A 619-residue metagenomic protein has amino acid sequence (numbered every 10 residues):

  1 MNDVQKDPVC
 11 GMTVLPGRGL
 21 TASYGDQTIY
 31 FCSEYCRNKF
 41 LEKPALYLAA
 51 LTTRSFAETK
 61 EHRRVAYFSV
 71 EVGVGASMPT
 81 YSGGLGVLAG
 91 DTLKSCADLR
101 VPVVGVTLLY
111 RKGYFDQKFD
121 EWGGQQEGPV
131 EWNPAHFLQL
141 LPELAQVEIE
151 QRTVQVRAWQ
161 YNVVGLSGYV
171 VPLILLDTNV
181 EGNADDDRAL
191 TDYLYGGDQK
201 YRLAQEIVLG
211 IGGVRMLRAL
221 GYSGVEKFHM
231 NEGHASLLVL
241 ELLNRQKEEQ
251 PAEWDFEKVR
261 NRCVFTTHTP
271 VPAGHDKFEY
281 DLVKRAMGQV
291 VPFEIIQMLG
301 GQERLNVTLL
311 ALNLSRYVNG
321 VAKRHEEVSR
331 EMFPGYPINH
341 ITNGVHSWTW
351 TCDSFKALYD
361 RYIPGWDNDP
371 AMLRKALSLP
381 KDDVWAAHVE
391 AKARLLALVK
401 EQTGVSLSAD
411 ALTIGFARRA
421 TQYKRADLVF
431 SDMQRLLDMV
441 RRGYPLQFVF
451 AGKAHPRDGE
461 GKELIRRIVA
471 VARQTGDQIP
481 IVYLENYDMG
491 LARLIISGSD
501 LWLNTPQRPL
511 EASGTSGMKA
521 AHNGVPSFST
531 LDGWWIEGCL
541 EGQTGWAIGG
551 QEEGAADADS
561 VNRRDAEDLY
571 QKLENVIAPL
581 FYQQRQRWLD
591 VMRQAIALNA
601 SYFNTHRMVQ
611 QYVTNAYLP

Functional and structural regions predicted by a protein language model:
M1-V4: Short, flexible, mixed-charge glycine/proline-rich loop motifs that serve as phosphate/nucleic-acid-contacting
D7: Short cysteine-rich clusters marking metal-coordination/redox-active sites
T13-G17, E34-Y35, K39: Cys/His-rich metal-chelating microdomains
V14, I29, V154-V156: Short, isolated positions in well-ordered beta-strands
G17-L20, P44: Short Cys/His-rich "knuckle" micro-motifs
T21-T28: Short linker/helix segments within small regulatory modules
Y30-F31, F40, Y47: Conserved hydrophobic/aromatic "anchor" residues that stabilize well-ordered secondary structure elements
T53-P619: Catalytic cores of carbohydrate-active enzymes across secretory and cytosolic contexts
